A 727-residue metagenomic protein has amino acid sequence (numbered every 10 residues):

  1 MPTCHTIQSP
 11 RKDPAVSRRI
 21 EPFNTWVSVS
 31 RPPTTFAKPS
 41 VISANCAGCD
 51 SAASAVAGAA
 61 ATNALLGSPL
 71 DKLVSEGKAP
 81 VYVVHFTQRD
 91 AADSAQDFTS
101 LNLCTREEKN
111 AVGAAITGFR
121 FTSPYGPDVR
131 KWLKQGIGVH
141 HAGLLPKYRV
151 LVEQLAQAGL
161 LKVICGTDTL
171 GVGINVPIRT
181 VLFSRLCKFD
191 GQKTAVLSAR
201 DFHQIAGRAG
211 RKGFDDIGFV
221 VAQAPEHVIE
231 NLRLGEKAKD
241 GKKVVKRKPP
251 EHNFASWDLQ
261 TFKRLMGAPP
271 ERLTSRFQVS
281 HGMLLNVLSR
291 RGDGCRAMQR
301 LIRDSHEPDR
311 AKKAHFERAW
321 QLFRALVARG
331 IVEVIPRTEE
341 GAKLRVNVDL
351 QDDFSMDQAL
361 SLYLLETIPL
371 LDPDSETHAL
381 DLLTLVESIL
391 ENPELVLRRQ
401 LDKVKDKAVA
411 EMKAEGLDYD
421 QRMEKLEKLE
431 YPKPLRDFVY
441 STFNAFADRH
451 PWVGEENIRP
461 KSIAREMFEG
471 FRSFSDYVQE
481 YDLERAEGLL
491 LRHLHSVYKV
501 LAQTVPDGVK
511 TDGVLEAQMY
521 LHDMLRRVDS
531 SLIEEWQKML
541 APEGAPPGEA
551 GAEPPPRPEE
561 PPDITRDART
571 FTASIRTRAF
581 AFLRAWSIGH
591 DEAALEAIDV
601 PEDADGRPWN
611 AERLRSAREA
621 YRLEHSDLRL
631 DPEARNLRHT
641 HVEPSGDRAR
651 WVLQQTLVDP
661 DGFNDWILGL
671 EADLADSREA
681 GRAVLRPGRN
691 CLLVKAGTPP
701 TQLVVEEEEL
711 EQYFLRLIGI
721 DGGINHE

Functional and structural regions predicted by a protein language model:
C4-R11, S17-R19, F23-S54: Low-acidity, Ser/Thr- and Arg-rich intrinsically disordered low-complexity segments
A37, A47-D93, G138: Conserved interdomain linker/interface between the two RecA-like ATPase lobes of SF2 helicase motors
G67, S75, V84, Q88-V163 (+2 more regions): Conserved C-terminal RecA-like helicase domain
T87-A91, L144-L145, L170-V172, L186-F189 (+3 more regions): Conserved nucleotide-binding/hydrolysis micro-motifs of P-loop NTPases
G138, Q157-L161, P249-E592, E596-A604 (+2 more regions): Non-catalytic terminal extensions of ATP-dependent helicases
V163, L170-C187, G218-V221: A short beta-strand element within the Helicase C-terminal
F183, C187, V196-G235: Conserved segment of the helicase C-terminal RecA-like domain
V658-G697, Q702-E727: Compact beta-sheet-dominated globular domain cores
